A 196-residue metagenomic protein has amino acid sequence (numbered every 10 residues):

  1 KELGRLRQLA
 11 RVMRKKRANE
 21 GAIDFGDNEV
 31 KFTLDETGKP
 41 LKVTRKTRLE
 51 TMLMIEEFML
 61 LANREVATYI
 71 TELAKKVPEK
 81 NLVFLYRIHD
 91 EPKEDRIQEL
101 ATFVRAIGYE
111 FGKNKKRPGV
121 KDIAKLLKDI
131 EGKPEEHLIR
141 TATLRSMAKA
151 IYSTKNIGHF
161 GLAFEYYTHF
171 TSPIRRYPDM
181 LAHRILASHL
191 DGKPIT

Functional and structural regions predicted by a protein language model:
K1-T196: Electropositive polyanion-binding surfaces
